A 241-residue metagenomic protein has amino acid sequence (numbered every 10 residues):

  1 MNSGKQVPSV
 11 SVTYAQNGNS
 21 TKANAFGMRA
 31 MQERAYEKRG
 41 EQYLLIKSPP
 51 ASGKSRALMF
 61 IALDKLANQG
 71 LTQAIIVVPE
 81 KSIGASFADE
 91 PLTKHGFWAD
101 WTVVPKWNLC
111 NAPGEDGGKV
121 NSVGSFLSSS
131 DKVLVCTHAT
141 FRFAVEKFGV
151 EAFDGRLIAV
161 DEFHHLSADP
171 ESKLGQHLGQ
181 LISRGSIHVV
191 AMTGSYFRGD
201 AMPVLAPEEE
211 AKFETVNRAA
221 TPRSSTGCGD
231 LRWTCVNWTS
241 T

Functional and structural regions predicted by a protein language model:
G4-K47: Conserved pre-motif I regulatory segment
G40-I46, T72-Q73, D131-K132: Pre-Walker A (Motif I) flank of P-loop NTPase domains
E41-A62: Walker A/P-loop
S55-F60, K65-L66, G70-T102, A139-T140: Conserved Walker A/P-loop ATP-binding site and its immediately adjacent core in helicase/helicase-like ATPase domains
G84-D89, F143-A144, A168, R198-P203: Switch/connector loops and helix/strand junctions flanking conserved nucleotide-binding motifs in nucleotide-processing
G96-V145: Inter-Walker segment of RecA-like/P-loop motor cores
H138-T140, G149-A191, S195-Y196: SF2 helicase catalytic motif II
H188, M192, D200-T241: Interdomain helical connector at the RecA1-RecA2 junction of SF1/SF2 helicase-like NTPases
